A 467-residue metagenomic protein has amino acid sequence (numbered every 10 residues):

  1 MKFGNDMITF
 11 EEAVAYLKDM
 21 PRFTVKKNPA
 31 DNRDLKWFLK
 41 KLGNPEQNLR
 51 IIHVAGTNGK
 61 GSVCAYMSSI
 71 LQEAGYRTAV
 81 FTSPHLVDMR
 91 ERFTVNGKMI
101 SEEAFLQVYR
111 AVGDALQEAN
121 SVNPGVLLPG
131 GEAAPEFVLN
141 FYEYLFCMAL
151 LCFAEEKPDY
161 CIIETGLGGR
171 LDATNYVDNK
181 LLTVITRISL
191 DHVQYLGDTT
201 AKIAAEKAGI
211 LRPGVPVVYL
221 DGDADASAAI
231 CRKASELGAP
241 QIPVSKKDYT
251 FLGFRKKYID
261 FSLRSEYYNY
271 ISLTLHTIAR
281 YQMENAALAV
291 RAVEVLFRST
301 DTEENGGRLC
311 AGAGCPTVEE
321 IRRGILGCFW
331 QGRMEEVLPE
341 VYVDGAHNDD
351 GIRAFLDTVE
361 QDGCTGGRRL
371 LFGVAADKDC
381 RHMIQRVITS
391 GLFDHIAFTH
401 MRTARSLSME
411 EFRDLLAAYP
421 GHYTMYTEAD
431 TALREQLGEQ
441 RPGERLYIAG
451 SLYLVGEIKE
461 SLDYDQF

Functional and structural regions predicted by a protein language model:
M1-R50, Q194: Positively charged, low-complexity intrinsically disordered leader regions
K26-P29, K40, N44-Q47, E73-D178 (+2 more regions): ATP-dependent carboxylate-amine ligase catalytic core
I52-V54: Hydrophobic anchor at the beta1->P-loop junction of P-loop NTPases
S62-R77: A conserved segment at the C-terminal end of the G1
F81, L220-D221, K233-R255, L275-R280 (+5 more regions): Beta-strand->loop->alpha-helix junctions that form or flank phosphate-binding loops in nucleotide-handling enzymes
A119-A133, K157-T165, K180-L273, A286-E319: Acidic, Mg2+-coordinating active-site environments of NTP-dependent enzymes
Y160-T165, D172-V184, I188-V193, K202 (+1 more regions): Nucleotide phosphate-binding/pyrophosphate-handling subdomain across enzymes that bind or process nucleotide phosphates
D223-G238, I242, V341, I384-R445: C-terminal helical cap/extension that packs against the catalytic core of soluble nucleotide-cofactor enzymes
